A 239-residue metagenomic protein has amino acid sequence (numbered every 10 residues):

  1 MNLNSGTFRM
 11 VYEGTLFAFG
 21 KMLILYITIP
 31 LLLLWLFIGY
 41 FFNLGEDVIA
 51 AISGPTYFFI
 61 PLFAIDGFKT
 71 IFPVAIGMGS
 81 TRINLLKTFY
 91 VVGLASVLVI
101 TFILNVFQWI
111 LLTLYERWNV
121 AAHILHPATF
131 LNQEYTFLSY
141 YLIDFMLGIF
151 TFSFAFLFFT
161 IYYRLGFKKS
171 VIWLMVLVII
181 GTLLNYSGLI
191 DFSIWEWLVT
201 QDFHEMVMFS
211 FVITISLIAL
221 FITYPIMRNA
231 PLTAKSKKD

Functional and structural regions predicted by a protein language model:
M1-P73, N84-D239: Hydrophobic alpha-helical transmembrane segments of membrane proteins
G77-S80: Short helix-to-coil transition segments within interhelical loops that connect adjacent transmembrane helices
